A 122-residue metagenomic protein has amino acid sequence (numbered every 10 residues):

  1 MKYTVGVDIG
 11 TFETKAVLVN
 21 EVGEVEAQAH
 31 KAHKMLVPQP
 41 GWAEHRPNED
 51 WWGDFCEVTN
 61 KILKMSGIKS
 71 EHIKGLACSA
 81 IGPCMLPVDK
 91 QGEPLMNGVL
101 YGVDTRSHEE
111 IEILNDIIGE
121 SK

Functional and structural regions predicted by a protein language model:
M1-N97: N-terminal glycine/serine-rich phosphate-binding loop of ATP-dependent small-molecule kinases, especially carbohydrate
C56, L86-K122: Glycine-rich phosphate-binding loop and adjoining helix at the ATP-binding site of ATP-dependent phosphoryl-transfer
